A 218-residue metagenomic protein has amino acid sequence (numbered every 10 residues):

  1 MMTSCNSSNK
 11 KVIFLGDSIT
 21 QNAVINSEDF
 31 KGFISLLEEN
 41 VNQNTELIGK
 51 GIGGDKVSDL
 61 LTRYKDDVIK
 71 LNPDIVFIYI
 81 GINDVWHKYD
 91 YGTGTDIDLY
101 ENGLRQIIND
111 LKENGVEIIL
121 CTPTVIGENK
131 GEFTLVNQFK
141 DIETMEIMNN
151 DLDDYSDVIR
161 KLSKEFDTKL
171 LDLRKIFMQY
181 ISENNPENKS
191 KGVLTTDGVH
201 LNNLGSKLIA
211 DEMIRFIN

Functional and structural regions predicted by a protein language model:
M1-M2, G115: Cleavable Sec-type N-terminal signal peptides
M2-G53, V57-D59, R63-N72, N185: Serine-esterase "nucleophile elbow" of acetyl-processing enzymes
L36-Q43, L61-N218: Alpha-helical cap/lid subdomain in secreted, periplasmic, or secretory-pathway luminal O-acyl-processing enzymes
